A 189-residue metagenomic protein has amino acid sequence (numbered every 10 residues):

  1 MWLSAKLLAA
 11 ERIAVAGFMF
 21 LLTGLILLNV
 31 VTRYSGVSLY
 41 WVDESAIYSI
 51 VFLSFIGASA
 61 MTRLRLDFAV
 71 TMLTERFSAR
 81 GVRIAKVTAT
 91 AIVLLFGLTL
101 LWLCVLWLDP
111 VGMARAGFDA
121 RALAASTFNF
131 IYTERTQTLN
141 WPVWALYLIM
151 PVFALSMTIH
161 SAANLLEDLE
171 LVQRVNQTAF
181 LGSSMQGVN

Functional and structural regions predicted by a protein language model:
M1-N189: Alpha-helical transmembrane segments and membrane-interface helix-loop junctions in multi-pass membrane proteins
